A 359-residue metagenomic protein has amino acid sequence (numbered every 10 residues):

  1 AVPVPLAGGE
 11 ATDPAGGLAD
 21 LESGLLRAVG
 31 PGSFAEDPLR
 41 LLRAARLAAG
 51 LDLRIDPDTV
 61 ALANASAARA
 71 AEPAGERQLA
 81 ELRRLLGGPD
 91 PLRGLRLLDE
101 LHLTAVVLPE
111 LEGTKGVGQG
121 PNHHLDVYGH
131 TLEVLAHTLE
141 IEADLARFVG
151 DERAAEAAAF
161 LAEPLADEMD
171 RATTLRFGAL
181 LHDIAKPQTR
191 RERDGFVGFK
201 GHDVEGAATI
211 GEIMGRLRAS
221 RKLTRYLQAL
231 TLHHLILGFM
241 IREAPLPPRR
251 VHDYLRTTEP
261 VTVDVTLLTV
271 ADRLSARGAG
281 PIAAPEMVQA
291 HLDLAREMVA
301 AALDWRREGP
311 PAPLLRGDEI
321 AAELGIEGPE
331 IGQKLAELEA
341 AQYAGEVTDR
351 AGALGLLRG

Functional and structural regions predicted by a protein language model:
A1-R176, L180, I184-G201, E205-T224 (+5 more regions): Glycine- and charge-enriched loop/helix tracts that form the active or gating conduit in phosphate/cation-handling
A45, T174-Q188, P248-A302: Alpha-helical scaffolding flanking metal-ion-dependent phosphate/phosphodiester catalytic sites
D58-V60, A229, G280-P285: Short acidic/polar alpha-helix capping motifs at helix-coil junctions
V60, E100-L108, E243-A244, L267-D272 (+1 more regions): Short, highly charged low-complexity linear segments
L95, A105-V107, I141, I236 (+3 more regions): FIC/Doc superfamily catalytic core
E168-A172, A208, K222-L223, L246-R249 (+3 more regions): A structural signal for short secondary-structure junctions
H202, S220, T224-T258: Acidic/histidine-rich catalytic neighborhood
A219, L237-R250, S275-G359: Terminal helices and disordered tails flanking the catalytic cores of nucleotide-processing hydrolases
